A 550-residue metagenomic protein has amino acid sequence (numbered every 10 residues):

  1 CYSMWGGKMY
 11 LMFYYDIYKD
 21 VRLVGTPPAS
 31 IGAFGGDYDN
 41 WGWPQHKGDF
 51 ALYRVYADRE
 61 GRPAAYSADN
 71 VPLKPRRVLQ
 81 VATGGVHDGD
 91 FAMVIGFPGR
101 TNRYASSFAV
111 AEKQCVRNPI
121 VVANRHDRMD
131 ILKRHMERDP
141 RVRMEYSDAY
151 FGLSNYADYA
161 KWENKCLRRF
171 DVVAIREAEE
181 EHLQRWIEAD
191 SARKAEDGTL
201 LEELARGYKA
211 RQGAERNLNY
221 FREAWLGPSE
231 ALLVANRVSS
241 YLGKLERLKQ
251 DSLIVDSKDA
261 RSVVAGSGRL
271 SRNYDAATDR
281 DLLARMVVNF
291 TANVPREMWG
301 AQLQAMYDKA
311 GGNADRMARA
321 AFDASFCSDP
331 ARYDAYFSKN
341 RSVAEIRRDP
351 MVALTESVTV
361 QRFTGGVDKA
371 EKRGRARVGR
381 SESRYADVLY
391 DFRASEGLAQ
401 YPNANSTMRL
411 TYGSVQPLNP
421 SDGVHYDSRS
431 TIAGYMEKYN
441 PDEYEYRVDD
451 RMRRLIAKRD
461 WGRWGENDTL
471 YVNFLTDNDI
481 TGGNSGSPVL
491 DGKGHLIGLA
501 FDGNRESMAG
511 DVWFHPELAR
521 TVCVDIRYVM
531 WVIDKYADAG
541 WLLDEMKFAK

Functional and structural regions predicted by a protein language model:
C1-K550: Terminal presequence/propeptide segments associated with secretion/organelle targeting and zymogen/polyprotein
